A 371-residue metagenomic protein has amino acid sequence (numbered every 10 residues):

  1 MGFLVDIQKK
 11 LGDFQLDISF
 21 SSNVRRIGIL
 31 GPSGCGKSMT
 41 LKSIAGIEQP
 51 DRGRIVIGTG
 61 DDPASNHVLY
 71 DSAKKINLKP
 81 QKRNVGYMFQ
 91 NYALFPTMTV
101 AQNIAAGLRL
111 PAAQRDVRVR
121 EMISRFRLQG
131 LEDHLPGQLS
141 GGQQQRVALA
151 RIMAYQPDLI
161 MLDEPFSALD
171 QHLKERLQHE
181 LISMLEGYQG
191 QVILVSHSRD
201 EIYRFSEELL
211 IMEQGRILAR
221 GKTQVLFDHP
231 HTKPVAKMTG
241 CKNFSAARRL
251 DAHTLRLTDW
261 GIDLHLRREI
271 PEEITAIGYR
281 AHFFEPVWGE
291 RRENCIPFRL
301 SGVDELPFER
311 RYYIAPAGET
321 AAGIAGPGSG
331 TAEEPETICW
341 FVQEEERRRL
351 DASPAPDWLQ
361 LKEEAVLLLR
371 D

Functional and structural regions predicted by a protein language model:
G2-P32, S38-K42, G46-Q49, G60 (+2 more regions): Non-catalytic connector elements of ABC transporters
I47, K82-V85, F89-T97, S198: Catalytic "switch" loops of ABC-type ATPases
E48-Q49, V56, A93, R109: A position-specific signal in ABC ATPase nucleotide-binding domains
D51-R54, Q214: Conserved coupling/switch loops of ABC nucleotide-binding domains, chiefly the family-specific signature
P63-G86, L110, L226, P230: ABC ATPase NBD coupling module
N84, T99-P234: ABC ATPase nucleotide-binding domains
D228-D251, G278: C-terminal boundary and immediately downstream tail of ABC-type ATPase nucleotide-binding domains
